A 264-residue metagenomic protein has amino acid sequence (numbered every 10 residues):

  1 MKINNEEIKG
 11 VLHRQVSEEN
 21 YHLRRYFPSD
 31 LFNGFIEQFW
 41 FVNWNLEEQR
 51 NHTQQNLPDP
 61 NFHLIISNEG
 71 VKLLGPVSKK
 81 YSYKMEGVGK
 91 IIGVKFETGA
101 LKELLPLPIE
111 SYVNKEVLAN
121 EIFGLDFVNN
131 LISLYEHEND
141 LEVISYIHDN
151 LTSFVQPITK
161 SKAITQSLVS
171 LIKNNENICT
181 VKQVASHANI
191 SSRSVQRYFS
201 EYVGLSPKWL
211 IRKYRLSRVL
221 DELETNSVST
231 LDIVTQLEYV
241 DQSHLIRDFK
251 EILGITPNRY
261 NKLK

Functional and structural regions predicted by a protein language model:
M1-Q166, K173-N174, V181-K182, A188-S192 (+4 more regions): Alpha-helical bundle regulatory/interaction domains
K160-S161, L171-I172, F199-L223, D248 (+1 more regions): Alpha-helical DNA-contacting segments of helix-turn-helix folds
N174-E176, S186, L223-T225: Short amphipathic helical patch at the helix-1/turn junction of helix-turn-helix
E201, E222-D232, E238, I246: Phosphate-/nucleic-acid-contacting segments
